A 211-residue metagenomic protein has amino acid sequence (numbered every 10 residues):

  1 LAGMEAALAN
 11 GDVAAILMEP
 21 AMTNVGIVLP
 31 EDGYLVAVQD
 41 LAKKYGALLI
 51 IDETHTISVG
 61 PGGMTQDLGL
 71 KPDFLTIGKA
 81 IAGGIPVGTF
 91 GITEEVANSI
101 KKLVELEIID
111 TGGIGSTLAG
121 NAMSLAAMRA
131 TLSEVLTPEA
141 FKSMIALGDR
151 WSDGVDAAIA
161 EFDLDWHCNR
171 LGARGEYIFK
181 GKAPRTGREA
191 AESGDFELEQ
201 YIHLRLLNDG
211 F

Functional and structural regions predicted by a protein language model:
L1-F211: Conserved N-terminal phosphate-binding loop of PLP-dependent enzymes in the Aspartate aminotransferase
